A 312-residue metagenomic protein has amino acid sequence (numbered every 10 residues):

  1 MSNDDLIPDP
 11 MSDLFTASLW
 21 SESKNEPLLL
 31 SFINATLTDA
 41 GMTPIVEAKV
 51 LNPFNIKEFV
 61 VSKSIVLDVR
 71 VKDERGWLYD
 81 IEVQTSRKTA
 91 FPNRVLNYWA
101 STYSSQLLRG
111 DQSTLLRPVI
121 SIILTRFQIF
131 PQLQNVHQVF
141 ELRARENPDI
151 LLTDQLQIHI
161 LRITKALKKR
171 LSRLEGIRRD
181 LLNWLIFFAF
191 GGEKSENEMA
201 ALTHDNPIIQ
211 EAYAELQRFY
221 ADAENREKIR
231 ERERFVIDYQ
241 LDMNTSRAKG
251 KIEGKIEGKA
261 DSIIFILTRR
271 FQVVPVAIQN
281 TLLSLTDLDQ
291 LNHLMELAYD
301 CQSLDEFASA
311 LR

Functional and structural regions predicted by a protein language model:
M1-R312: Elongated, amphipathic alpha-helical interaction scaffolds
